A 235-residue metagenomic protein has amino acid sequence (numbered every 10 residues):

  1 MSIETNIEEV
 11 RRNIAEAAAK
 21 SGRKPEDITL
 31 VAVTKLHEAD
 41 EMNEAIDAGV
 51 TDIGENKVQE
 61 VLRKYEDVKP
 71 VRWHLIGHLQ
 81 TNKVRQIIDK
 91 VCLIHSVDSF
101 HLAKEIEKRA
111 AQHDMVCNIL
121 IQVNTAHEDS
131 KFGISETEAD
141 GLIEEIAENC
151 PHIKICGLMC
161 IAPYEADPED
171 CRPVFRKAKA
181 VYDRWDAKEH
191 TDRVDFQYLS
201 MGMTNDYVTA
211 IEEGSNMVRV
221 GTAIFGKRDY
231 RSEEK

Functional and structural regions predicted by a protein language model:
M1, E233-E234: Extreme N-terminus of proteins, especially the signal/transit-peptide cleavage junction and the first residues
M1-N205, I211-E213, F225-K227: Conserved alpha/beta-domain cores
S215-E233: Gly/Pro- and small hydrophobic-enriched strand-loop and loop-to-helix capping segments that sit at the rims
